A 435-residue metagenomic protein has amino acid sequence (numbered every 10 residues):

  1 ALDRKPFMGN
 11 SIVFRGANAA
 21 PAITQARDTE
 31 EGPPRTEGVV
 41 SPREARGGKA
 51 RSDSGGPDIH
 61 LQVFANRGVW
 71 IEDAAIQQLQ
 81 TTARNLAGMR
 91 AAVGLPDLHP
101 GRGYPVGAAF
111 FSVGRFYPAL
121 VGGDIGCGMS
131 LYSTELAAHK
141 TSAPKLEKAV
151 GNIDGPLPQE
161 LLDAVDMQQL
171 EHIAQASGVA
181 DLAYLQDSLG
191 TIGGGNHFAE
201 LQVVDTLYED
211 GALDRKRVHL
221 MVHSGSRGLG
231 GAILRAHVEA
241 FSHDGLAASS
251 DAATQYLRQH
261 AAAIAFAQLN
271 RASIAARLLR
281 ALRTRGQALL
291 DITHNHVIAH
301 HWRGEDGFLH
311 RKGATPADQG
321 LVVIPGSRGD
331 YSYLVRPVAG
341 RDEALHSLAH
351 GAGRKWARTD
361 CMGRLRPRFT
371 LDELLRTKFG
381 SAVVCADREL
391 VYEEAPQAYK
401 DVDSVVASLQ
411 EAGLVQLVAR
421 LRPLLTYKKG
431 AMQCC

Functional and structural regions predicted by a protein language model:
R4-T81, A87-A91, P100-V106, G114-P118 (+3 more regions): Domain-length cofactor-binding catalytic modules of enzymes
P100, G126-S130, L136-A138: A short acidic, glycine/proline-enriched capping/turn motif at secondary-structure boundaries, especially helix N-cap
G114-G122, C127-G128: N-terminal cap/recognition module
M129-Y132, S226-G228: Mobile "lid/hinge" segments at catalytic clefts and subdomain interfaces of large enzymes
L162-V165: Acidic, glycine-rich loop-and-strand cores that form catalytic or ligand-binding grooves in diverse globular domains
